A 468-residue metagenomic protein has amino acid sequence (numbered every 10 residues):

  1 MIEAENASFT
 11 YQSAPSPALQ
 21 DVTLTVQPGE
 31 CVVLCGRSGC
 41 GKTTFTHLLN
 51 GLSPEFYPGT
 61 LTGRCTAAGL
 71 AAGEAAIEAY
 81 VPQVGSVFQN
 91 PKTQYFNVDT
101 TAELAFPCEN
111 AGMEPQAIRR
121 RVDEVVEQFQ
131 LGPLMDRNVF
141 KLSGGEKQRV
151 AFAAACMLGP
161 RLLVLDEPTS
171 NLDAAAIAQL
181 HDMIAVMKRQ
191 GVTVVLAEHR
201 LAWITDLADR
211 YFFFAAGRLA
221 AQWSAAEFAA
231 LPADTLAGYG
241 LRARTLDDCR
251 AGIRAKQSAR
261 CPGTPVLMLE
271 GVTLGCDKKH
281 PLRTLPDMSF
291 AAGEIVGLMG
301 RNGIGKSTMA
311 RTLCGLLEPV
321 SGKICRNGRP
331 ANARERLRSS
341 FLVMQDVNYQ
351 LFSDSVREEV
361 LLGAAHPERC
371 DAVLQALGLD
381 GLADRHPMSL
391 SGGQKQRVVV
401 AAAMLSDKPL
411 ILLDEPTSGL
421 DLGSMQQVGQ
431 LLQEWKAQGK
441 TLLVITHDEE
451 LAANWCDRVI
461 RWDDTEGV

Functional and structural regions predicted by a protein language model:
N50, C314: Helix-to-loop junction immediately C-terminal to a conserved catalytic motif
P58-A71, G322-R336: Conserved ABC transporter NBD signature motif
Q116-L134, P367-L382: Conserved ABC ATPase "signature" region
N138-L142, E146, H386-L390, Q394: Conserved ABC ATPase signature
C156, A403-M404: ABC ATPase C-loop
L163-D166, I411-D414: Catalytic Walker B motif of ABC-type/P-loop ATPase nucleotide-binding domains
D173, D421: ABC-family nucleotide-binding domains
E198-H199, T446-H447: H-loop/switch region of ABC-family ATPase nucleotide-binding domains
